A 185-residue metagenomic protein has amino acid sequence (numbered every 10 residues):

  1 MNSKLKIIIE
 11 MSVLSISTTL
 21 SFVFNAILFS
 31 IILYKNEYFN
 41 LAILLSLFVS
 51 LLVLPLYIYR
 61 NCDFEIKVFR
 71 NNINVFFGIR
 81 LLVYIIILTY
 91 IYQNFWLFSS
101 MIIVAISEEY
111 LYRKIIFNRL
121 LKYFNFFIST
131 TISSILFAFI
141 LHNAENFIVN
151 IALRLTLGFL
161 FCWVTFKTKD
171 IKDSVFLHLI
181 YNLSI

Functional and structural regions predicted by a protein language model:
M1-E65, F147: N-terminal, membrane-interfacial amphipathic/helix-forming hydrophobic leader that caps and precedes the first
M1-S3, T89-N94, K122-F124, I151 (+1 more regions): Helix-boundary and loop/linker segments of multi-pass membrane transporters
I8-S12, V75-I79, F98, F127-I132 (+2 more regions): Hydrophobic alpha-helical transmembrane segments
I9, Y34-S46, W96, F124-S133 (+1 more regions): Membrane-interface starts of transmembrane alpha-helices
S17-N25, L82-Y90, S134-N143, L179-I185: Aromatic-anchored segments of alpha-helical transmembrane domains
S21-I27, F147-I185: Functionally important transmembrane alpha-helices
F29-I43, L54-Y110, F117-N118, K122: Juxtamembrane helix-loop-helix connectors linking adjacent transmembrane helices in multi-pass membrane enzymes
Y110-I132, W163-D170: Membrane-interface helix/loop boundary segments of multi-pass membrane proteins
